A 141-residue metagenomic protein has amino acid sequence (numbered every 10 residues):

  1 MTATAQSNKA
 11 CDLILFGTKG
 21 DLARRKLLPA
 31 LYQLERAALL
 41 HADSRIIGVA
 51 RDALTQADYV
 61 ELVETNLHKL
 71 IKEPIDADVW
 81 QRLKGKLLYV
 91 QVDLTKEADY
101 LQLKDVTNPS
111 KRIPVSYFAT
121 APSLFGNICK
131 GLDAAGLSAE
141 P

Functional and structural regions predicted by a protein language model:
M1-D58, K104-D105: N-terminal low-complexity, Ser/Thr- and acidic-residue-enriched intrinsically disordered segments
K9-C11, L40-R45, K84-K86, R112-I113 (+1 more regions): Short glycine-/polar-rich loops that comprise or flank the Walker A/P-loop and associated switch/sensor motifs
R36-L88: Glycine-rich phosphate-binding loop and adjoining beta1-alpha1-beta2 segment of Rossmann-like nucleotide-binding folds
L70-I113, L137: A structured beta-alpha segment of the ubiquitous adenosine-cofactor-binding alpha/beta core
T120: Conserved NAD(P)H cofactor-binding loop of Rossmann-fold oxidoreductase domains
S123-G131: Glycine/threonine-rich flexible loop motifs
G131-P141: Beta-strand-loop-alpha-helix segment that lines the small-molecule cofactor/substrate pocket of alpha/beta enzymes
